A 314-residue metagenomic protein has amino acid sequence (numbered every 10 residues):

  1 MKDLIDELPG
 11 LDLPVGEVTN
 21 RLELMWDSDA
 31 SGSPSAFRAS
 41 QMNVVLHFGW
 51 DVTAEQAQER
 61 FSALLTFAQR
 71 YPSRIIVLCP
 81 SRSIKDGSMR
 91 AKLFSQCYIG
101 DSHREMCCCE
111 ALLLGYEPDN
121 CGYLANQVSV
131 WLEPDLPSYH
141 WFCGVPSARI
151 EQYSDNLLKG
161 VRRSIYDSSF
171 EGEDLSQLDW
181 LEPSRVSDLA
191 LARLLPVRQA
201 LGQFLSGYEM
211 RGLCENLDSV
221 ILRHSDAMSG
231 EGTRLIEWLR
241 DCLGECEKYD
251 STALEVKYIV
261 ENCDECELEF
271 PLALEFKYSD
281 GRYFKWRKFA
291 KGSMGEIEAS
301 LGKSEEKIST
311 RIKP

Functional and structural regions predicted by a protein language model:
M1-H140: An N-terminal, globular interaction/scaffold subdomain
R21-G32, S40-M42, F61-L64, Y71 (+3 more regions): C-terminal structured domains
G49-D51, S225, K277-G281: Short, flexible beta-strand-to-coil junctions
L65-V77, L132-Y139, L158-I165, R240-E255: Structural alpha-beta junctions
K85, S147-A148, S229-G230: Flexible loop/turn segments at secondary-structure boundaries
S88, E151-Y153, V260: Short secondary-structure transition/capping segments
F94-D101, E105-S206: Internal, hydrophobic cores of structured domains that mediate oligomerization or house catalytic pockets within large
S169-G172, S176-C263: A contiguous, surface-oriented mixed alpha/beta subdomain in the mid-to-C-terminal portion of proteins that forms
